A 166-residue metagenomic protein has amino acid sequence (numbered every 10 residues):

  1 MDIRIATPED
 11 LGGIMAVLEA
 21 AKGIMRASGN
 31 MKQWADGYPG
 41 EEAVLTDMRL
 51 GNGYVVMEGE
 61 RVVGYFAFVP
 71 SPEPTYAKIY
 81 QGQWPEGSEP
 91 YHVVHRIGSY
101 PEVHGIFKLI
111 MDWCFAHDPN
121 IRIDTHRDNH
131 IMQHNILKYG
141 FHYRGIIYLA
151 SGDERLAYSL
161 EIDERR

Functional and structural regions predicted by a protein language model:
D2-A16: A short beta-loop-alpha structural element at the N-terminal edge of CoA-dependent acyl/N-acetyltransferase catalytic
K22-E42: Conserved GNAT-fold acetyl-CoA-binding loop/helix
E42-V55, P72-T75: A short helix-loop-beta-strand connector motif used in the catalytic cores of GNAT acetyltransferases and, in some
L50-A67: Conserved beta-hairpin
A67-E102: Conserved acyl-donor/pantetheine-binding loop and adjacent beta-alpha core of acyl/acetyltransferases and related
S99-A116, H134-K138: Conserved acetyl-CoA-binding loop-helix of GNAT-fold acetyltransferases
A116-D128: Conserved GNAT acetyl-CoA-binding A-motif
D128-G145, A150-D153: Conserved active-site alpha-helix within GNAT-family acetyltransferase domains
